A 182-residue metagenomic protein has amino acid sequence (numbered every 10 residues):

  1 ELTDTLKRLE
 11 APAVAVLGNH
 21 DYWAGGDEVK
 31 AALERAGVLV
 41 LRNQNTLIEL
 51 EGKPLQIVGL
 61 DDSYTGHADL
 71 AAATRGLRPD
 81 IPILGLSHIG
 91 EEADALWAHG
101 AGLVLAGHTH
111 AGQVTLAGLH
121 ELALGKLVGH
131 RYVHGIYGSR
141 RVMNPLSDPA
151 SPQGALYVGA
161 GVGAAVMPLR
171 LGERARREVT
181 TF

Functional and structural regions predicted by a protein language model:
E1-E49: Core catalytic region of metal-dependent phosphoesterases/phosphodiesterases, especially metallo-beta-lactamase-like
L2-H20, L70-G85, T181: Long, low-complexity, intrinsically disordered polar/charged segments
A11, R35-V38, K53, D80-P82 (+2 more regions): A short helix-to-beta-strand connector/capping loop
V14, A31, G90-T180: Conserved beta-sheet core of the metallophosphoesterase superfamily
V14-V16, L41, V58, L84-L86 (+2 more regions): Structural detector of well-ordered beta-strand residues that form the stable sheet scaffold of enzyme domains
N19-H20, Q44, G52, G59-D61 (+2 more regions): A mature extracytoplasmic/lumenal domain signature
A24, A68, V166: Residues that form or flank phosphate/diphosphate-binding pockets in enzymes that use nucleotide phosphates
K30-N45, L50-A95, H99, L169-G172: Binuclear metal-dependent hydrolase catalytic cores centered on His/Asp/Glu-rich metal-binding motifs
